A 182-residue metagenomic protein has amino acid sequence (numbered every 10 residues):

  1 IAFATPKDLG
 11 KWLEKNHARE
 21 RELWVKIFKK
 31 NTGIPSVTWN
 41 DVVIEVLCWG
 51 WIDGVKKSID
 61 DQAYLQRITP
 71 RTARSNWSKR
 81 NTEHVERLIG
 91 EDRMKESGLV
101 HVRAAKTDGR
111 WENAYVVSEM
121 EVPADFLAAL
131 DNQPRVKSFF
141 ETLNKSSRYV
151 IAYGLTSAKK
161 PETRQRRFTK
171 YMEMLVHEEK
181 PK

Functional and structural regions predicted by a protein language model:
I1-K182: Charge-dense, helix-prone N-terminal extensions
